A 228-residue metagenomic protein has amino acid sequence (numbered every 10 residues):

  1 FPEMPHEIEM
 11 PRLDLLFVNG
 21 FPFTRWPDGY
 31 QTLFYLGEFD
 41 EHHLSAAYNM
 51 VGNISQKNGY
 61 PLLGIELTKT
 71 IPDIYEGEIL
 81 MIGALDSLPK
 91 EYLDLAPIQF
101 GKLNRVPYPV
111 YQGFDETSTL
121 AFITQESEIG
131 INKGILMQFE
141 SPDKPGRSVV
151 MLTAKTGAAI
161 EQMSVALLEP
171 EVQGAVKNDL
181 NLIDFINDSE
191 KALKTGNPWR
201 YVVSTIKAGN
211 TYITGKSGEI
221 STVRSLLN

Functional and structural regions predicted by a protein language model:
F1-N228: Solvent-exposed alpha-helical segments and adjacent loops that form catalytic or protein-interaction surfaces
